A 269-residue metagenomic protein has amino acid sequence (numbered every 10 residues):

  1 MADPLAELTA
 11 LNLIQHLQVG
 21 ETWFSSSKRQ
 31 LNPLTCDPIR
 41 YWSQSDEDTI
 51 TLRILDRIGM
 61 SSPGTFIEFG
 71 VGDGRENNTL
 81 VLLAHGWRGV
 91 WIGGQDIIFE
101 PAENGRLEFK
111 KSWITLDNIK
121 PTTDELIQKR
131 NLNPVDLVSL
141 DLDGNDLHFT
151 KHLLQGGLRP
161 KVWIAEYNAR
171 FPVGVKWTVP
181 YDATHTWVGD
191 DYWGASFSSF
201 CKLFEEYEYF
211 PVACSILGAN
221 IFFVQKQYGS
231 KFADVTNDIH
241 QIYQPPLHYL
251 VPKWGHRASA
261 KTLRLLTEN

Functional and structural regions predicted by a protein language model:
M1, L5, S45-D46, F66 (+1 more regions): Intrinsically disordered, low-complexity regulatory regions of eukaryotic regulatory proteins
M1-K28: Heptad-repeat coiled-coil amphipathic alpha-helices that mediate oligomerization/assembly
L17, W23, W42-S43, G174-V175: N-terminal, active-site-proximal structural segment of metallo-dependent hydrolase catalytic domains
T35-L140, A169-P172, G255-H256: SAM cofactor-binding core of SAM-dependent methyltransferases, primarily the Rossmann-like beta-alpha-beta module
D37, P63-E68, V81, N133-L140 (+1 more regions): Conserved acidic-Pro-Pro-aromatic motif
